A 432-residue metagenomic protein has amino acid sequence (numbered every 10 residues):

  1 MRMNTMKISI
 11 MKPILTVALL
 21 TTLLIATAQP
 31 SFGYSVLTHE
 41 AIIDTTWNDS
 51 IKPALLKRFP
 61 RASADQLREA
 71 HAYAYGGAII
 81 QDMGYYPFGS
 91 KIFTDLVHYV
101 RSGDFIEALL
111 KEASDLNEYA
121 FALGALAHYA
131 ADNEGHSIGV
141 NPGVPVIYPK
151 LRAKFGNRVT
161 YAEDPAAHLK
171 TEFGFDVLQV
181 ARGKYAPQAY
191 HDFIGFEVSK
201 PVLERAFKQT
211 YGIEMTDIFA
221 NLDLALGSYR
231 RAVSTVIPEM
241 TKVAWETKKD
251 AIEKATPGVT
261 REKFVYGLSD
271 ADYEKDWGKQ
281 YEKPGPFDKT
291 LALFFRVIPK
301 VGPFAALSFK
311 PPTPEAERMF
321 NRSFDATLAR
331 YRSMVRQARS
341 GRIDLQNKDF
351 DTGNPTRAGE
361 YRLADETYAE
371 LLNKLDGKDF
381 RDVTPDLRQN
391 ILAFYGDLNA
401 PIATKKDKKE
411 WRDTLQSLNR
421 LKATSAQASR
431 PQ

Functional and structural regions predicted by a protein language model:
M1-M11: N-terminal secretory signal peptides that target proteins for export/translocation
K12-P13, H39: Short helix-onset patch at the extreme N-terminus, typifying the N->h transition of secretory signal peptides
I14-A26: Bacterial N-terminal signal peptides
P30-A120, N133-T216, A232, E246-D250 (+1 more regions): N-terminal, motif-rich segments that launch catalysis or mediate targeting to/interaction with membranes, typified by
A125, Y129-N133: Catalytic glutamate of the conserved HExxH
Y129, D223-G227: A short structural micro-motif
M215-A220, L224: Ordered core of a single globular domain
S228-K254: Extended, H/D-rich, highly charged conserved domains that either
